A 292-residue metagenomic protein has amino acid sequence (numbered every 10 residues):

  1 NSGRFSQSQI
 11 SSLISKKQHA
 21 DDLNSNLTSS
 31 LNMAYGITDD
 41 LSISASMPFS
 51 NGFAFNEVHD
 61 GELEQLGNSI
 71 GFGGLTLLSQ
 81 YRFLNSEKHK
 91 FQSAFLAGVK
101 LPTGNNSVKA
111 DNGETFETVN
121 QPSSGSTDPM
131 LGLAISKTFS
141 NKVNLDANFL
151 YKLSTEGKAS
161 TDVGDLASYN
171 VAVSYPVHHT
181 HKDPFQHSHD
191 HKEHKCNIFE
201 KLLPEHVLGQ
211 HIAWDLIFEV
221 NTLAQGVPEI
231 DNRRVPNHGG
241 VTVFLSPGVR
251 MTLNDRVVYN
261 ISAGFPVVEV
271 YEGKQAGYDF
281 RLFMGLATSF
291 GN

Functional and structural regions predicted by a protein language model:
N1-S2, A45-F49, F95-L101, A147-Y151 (+3 more regions): Transmembrane beta-barrel strands of outer-membrane/channel proteins
N1-T28, N112, V119: Surface-exposed strand-loop-strand hairpins of Gram-negative outer-membrane beta-barrel proteins
S2-F5, G52-N56, S86, K100-N106 (+7 more regions): Sequence/structural signature of outer-membrane beta-barrel proteins
S11-K17, T161-N292: Outer membrane beta-barrel transmembrane domains
D22-S44, I135-T138: Outer-membrane beta-barrel transmembrane strands
L27-L31, G73-L77, S93, T127-L133 (+3 more regions): Hydrophobic, lipid-facing positions within transmembrane beta-strands of outer-membrane proteins
T38-D40, S50, L84-K88, S136 (+5 more regions): Outer-membrane beta-barrel channels and translocator barrels
N51-G164, L203: Outer-membrane pore/translocation modules
